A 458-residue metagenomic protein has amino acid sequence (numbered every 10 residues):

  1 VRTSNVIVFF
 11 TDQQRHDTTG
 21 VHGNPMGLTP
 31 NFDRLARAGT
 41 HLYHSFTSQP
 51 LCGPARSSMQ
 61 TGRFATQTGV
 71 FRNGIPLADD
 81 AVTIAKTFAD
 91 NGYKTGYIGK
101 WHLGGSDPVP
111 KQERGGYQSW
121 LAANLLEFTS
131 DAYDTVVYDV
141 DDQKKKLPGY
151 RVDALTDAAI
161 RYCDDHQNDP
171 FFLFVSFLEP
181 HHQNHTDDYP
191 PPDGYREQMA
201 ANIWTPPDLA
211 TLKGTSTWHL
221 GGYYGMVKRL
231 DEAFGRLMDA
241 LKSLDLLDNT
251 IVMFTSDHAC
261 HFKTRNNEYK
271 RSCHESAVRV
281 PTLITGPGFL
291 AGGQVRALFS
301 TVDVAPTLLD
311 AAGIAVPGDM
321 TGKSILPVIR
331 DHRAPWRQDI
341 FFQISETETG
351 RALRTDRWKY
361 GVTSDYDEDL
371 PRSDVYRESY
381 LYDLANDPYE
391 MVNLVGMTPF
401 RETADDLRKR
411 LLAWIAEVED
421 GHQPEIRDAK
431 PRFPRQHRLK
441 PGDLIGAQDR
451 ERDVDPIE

Functional and structural regions predicted by a protein language model:
R2-S4, Q13-M26, L126-G149, I160-T301 (+9 more regions): Active-site-proximal cap/lid insertion segments
R2-V6, G39-Y43, N91-K94, Q118 (+3 more regions): Loop/turn elements at helix/coil->beta-strand transitions in domains of secreted/extracellular proteins
T3-S4, V8-T11, R15-G96: Active-site segment of extracytoplasmic enzymes that catalyze sulfate/phosphate-ester chemistry
F10-T11, F46, G99, F172-E179 (+5 more regions): Short beta-strand segments
T29-P30, M59, N91, K100 (+6 more regions): Polar, surface-exposed loop/tail segments that function as active-site lids or cofactor/substrate-recognition elements
S58-V152, Q183-E197, Q338, G350: Catalytic-site neighborhoods of secreted/periplasmic enzymes that process anionic sulfate/phosphate groups
G286, L353-D356, L384: Active-site beta-strand termini and strand-to-loop segments that position acidic
D387: Intrinsically disordered, low-complexity polar regions and short flexible loop motifs
